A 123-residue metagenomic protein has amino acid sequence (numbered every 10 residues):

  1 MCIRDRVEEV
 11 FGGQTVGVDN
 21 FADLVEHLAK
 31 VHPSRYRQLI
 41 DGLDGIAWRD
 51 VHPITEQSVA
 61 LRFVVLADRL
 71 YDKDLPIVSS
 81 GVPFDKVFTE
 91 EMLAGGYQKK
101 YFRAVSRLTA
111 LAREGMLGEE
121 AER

Functional and structural regions predicted by a protein language model:
M1-D5: Conserved small/polar residues in nucleotide/adenosyl-binding loops
E8-F11, D85: Phosphate-handling catalytic cores of nucleic-acid transaction enzymes
V10-A67: Basic, amphipathic alpha-helical bundle interface domains used for macromolecular binding and assembly
D44-R123: Terminal-proximal interaction/regulatory segments of ATP-powered molecular machines
